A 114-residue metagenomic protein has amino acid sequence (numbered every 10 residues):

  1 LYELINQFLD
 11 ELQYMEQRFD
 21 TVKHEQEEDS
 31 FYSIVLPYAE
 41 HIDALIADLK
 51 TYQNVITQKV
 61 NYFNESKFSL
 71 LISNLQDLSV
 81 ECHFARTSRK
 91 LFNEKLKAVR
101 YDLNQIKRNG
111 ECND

Functional and structural regions predicted by a protein language model:
L1, E27, F31, V60 (+2 more regions): Residue-level recognition of alpha-helical structural elements
L1-Y32, L96, L103: Short terminal alpha-helical segments
D20-E27, N54-Q58, V80-T87, E111: Short, flexible helix-adjacent loops and helix caps
S30-E40: A loop-to-helix transmembrane entry motif
L45-N64: Short, solvent-exposed, charged loop/turn and helix-capping segments that join or cap alpha-helices on peripheral
F63-N74: Short, well-ordered alpha-helical segments that carry or flank key catalytic/ligand-binding motifs at enzyme/regulatory
S73-D114: Amphipathic alpha-helical binding modules
